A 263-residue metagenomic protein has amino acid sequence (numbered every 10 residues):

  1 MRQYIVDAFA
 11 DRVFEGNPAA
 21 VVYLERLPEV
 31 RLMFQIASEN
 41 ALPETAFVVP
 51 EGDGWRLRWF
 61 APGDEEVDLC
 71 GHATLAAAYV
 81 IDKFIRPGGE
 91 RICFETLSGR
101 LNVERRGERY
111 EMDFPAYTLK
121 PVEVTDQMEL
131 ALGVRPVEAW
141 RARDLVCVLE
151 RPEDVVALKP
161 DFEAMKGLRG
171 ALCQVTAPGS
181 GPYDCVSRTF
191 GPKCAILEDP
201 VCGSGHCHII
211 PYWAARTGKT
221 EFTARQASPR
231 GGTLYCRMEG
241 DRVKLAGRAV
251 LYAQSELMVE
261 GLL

Functional and structural regions predicted by a protein language model:
M1-C70, T74-L263: Active-site proximal loop and beta-alpha junction motif in alpha/beta enzyme cores
